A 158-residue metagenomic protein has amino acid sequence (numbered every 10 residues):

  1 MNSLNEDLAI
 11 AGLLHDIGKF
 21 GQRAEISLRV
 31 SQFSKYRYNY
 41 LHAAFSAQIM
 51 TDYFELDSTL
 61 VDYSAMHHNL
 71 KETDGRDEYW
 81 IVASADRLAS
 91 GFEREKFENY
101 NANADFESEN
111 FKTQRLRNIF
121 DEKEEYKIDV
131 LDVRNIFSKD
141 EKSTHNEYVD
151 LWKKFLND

Functional and structural regions predicted by a protein language model:
M1-W152: Divalent metal-dependent catalytic cores for phosphoryl transfer on phosphate-bearing substrates
